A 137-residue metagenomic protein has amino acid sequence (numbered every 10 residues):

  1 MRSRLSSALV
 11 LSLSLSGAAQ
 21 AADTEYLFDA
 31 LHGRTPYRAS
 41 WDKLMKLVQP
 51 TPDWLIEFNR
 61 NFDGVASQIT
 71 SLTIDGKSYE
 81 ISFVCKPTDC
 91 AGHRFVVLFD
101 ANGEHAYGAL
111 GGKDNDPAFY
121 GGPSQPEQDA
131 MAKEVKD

Functional and structural regions predicted by a protein language model:
M1-R4: Positively charged n-region of N-terminal signal peptides that target proteins for export
S6-S16: Bacterial N-terminal signal peptides
G17-A21: Sec/Tat signal peptide C-region and signal peptidase I cleavage site
A22-M45, G112-D137: C-terminal partner/receptor-binding element of secreted or periplasmic proteins
K46-Y107: Mature extracytoplasmic domains of secretory-pathway proteins
